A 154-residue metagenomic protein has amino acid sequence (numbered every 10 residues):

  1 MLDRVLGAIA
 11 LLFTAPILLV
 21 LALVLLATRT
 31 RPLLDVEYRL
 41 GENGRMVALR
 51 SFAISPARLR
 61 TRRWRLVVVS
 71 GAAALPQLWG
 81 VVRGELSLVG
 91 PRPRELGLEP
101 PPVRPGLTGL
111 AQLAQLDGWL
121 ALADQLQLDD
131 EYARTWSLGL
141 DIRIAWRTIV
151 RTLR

Functional and structural regions predicted by a protein language model:
M1-L59, I144-R154: A hydrophobic, helix-centered structural microdomain
P32, L40-G41, M46, V69 (+1 more regions): Hydrophobic structural segments characteristic of membrane proteins
S51, T61-R62, S70-A73: Juxtamembrane/interface alpha-helical elements of multi-pass membrane proteins
